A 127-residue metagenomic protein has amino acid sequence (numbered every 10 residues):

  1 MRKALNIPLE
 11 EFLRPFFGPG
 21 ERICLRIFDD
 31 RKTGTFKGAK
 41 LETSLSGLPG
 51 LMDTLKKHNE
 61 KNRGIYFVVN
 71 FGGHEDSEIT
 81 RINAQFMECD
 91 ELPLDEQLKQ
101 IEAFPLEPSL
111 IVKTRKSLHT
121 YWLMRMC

Functional and structural regions predicted by a protein language model:
M1-N83: DNA replication initiation on ssDNA origins
F28, V69-F71, D90, T114 (+1 more regions): Structured loops at beta-to-helix junctions and adjacent beta-edge loops in soluble globular domains
K61-N62, T80-I82, F104-E107, T114-K116: Short, well-ordered loop/turn elements at secondary-structure boundaries
R81-L92: Acidic di-acidic motifs
M87, P108-C127: Histidine-centered divalent-metal-coordination microenvironment in nucleic-acid enzymes
D90-L106: Short amphipathic alpha-helix segments
